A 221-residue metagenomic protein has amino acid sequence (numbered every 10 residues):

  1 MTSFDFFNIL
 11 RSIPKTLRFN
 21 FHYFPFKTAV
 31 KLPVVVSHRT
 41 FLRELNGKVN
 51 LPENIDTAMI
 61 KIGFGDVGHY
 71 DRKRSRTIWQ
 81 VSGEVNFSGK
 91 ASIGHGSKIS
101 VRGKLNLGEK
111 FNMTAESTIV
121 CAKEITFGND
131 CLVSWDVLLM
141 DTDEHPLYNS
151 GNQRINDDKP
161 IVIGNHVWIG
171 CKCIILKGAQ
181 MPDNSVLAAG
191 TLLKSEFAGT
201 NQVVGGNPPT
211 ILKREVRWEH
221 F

Functional and structural regions predicted by a protein language model:
M1-M140, G164-H166, C173, D183 (+3 more regions): Domain-scale signature associated with acetyltransferase and cell-envelope carbohydrate enzymes
N149-N152, E215-R217: Short acidic, glycine/proline-rich loop/turn micro-motifs
N152-G164: Glycine-rich NAD(P)-binding loop of Rossmann-like domains
R154-D157, I174, A188, I211: Accessory, usually C-terminal, subdomains that scaffold auxiliary metal cofactors
P160-I161, G178-A179, N201: A short, glycine- and basic residue-enriched loop/turn that sits immediately adjacent to a domain's principal
A179, T191, F197: Short beta-to-alpha loop/turn elements within the nucleotide-binding domains of ABC transporters
